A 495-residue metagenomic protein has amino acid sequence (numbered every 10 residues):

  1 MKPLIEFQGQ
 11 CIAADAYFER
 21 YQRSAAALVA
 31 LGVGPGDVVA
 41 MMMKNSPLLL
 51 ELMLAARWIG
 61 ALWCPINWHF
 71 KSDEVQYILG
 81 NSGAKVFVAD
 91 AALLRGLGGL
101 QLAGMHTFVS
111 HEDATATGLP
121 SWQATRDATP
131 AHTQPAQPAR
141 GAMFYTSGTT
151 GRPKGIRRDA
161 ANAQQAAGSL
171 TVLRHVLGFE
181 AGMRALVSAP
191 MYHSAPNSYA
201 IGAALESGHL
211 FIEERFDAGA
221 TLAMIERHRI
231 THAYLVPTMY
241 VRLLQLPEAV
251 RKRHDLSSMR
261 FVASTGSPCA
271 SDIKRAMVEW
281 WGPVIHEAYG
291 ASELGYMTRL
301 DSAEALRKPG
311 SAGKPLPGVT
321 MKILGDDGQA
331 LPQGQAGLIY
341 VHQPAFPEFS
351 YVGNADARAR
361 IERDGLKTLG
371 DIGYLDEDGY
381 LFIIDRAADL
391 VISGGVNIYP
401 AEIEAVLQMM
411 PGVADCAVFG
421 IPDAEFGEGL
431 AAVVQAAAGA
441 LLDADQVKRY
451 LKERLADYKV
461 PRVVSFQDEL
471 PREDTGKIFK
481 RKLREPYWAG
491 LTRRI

Functional and structural regions predicted by a protein language model:
P3-S46, L50-L54, K71-Q76: Conserved AMP-binding/adenylate-forming core of the ANL superfamily
A13-D15, G141-A167: Conserved AMP-binding A3 loop
A30-L31, L54, W58-R126, T133-A136 (+2 more regions): Structural core segment of the AMP-binding/adenylate-forming
F70, F87, A223, A233 (+8 more regions): AMP-binding/adenylate-forming catalytic core of the ANL superfamily
D127-S147, G151-R152, L177-R184: Conserved pre-ATP/AMP-binding loop-to-beta segment of ANL
F144, L205, T231-Y234, E248-K308 (+2 more regions): Gly/Ser/Thr-rich phosphate-binding loop
Q164-R184, S188, Y192-T231, L246: Conserved AMP-binding/adenylation subdomain of ANL enzymes
P315-G318, Q329-R360, Y380, I398: Conserved ATP/PPi-binding loop(s) of AMP-dependent carboxylate-activating enzymes
